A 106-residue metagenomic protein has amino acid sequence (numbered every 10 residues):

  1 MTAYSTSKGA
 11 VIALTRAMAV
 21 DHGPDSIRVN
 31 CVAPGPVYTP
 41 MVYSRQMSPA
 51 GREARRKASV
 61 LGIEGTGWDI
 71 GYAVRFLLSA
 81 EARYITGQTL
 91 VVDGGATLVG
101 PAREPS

Functional and structural regions predicted by a protein language model:
M1-A3, S26, M41: Conserved catalytic loop/helix region of short-chain dehydrogenase/reductase
Y4, I12: Catalytic tyrosine of NAD(P)H-dependent dehydrogenase/reductases that use a Tyr as the general acid/base
S7, T15: Active-site helix of classical SDR
A13, C31, A50-E81, I85 (+1 more regions): C-terminal helical subdomain
V20-P24, R83: Alpha-helical segment proximal to the catalytic Tyr-Lys
D25, N30, Q88: Rossmann-like NAD(H)/NADP(H) cofactor-binding core
A33-S44: Short, flexible catalytic-loop segment of classical short-chain dehydrogenase/reductase
R75, T86-S106: Short C-terminal tail/terminal secondary-structure segment of NAD(P)H-dependent dehydrogenase/reductase domains
